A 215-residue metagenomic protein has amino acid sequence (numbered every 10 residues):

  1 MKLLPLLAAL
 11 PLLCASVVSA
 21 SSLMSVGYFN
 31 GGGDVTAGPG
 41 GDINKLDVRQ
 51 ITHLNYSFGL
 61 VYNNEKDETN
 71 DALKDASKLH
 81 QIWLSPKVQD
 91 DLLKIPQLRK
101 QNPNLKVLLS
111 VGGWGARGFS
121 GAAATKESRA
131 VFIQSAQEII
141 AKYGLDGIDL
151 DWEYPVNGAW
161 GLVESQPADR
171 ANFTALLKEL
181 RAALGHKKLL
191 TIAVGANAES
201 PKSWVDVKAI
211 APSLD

Functional and structural regions predicted by a protein language model:
M1-S19: Fungal secretory targeting signals
K2, L92-L108, G112-G113, F173-T191: Surface-exposed amphipathic alpha-helices with a cationic face
A15, N44-K45, Q97, R181 (+1 more regions): Beta-strand elements of modular eukaryotic interaction domains
S21-I140: Glycan-recognition patch characteristic of GH18 chitinases/ENGases and related GlcNAc/peptidoglycan-binding proteins
Q50-I51, P212-D215: Glycine-enriched alpha-helix->loop->beta-strand junction motifs that scaffold or abut catalytic
D71, D75, D146-D151, D215: Acidic side chains
S77-K87, Q166, V207, S213-L214: Substrate-binding and catalytic surfaces of secreted/luminal carbohydrate-active proteins
G118-A211: Active-site cleft segment of glycoside hydrolase catalytic domains centered on the general acid/base Glu
